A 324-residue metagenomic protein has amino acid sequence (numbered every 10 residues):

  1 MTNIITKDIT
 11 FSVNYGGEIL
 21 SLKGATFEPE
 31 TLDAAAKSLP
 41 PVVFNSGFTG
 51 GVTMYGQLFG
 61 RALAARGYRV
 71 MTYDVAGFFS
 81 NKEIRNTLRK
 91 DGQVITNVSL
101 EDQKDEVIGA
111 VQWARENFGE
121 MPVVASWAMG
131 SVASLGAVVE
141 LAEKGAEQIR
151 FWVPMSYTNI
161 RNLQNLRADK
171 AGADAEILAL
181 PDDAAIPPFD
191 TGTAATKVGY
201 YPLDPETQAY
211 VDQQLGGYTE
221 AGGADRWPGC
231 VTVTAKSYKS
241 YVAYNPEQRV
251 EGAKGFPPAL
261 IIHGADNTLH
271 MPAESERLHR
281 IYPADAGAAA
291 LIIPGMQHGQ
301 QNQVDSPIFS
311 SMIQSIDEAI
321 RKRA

Functional and structural regions predicted by a protein language model:
M1-A36: N-terminal cap/lid segment of alpha/beta-hydrolase-fold proteins
F48-R61, V75, A273-E274: The serine-hydrolase catalytic nucleophile loop
Q57, P257, M271-I281: Short alpha-helix in the alpha/beta-hydrolase fold that links the catalytic acid
A62-R89: Conserved alpha/beta-hydrolase
Q93-N117: Alpha/beta-hydrolase active-site loop
W127, L135-R226: Alpha/beta-hydrolase-fold enzymes
A253-G255, I261-H263: Short beta-strand/loop motif that positions the catalytic acidic residue of the alpha/beta-hydrolase fold
M296-I308: Catalytic histidine-centered segment of alpha/beta-hydrolase-like enzymes
